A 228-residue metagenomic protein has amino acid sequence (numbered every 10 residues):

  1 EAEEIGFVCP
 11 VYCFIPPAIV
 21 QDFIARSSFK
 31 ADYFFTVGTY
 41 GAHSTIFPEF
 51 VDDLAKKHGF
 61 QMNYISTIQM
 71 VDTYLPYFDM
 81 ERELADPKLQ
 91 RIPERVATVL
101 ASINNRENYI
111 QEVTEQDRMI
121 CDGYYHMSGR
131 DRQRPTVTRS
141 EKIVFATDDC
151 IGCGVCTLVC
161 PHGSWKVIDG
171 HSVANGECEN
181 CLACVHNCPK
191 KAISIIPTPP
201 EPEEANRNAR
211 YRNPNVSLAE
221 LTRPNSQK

Functional and structural regions predicted by a protein language model:
A2, P135-V137, E141, D169 (+2 more regions): Residue-level signal for the start and early helices of compact helical domains
A2-C9, C13-Q133, T198-Q227: FMN-binding flavodoxin-like domain, especially the glycine-rich phosphate-binding loop
V51, G129-S140, E179-A183, K190: Repeat-unit-sized solenoid/scaffold elements
M119-C153, T157-L158: A mid-sequence, solvent-exposed acidic-amphipathic segment
F145-A146, I151-E179, A183-E201: Iron-sulfur cluster-binding cysteine motifs and their immediate structural context in ferredoxin-like electron-transfer
